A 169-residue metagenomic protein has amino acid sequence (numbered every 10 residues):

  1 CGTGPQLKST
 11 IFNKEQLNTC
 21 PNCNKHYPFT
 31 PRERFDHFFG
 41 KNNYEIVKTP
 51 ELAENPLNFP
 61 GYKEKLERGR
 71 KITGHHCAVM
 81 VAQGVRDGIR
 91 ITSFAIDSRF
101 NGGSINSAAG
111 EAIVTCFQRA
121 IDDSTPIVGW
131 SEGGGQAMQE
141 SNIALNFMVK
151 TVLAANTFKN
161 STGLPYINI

Functional and structural regions predicted by a protein language model:
C1-I167: Terminal-region recognition feature
